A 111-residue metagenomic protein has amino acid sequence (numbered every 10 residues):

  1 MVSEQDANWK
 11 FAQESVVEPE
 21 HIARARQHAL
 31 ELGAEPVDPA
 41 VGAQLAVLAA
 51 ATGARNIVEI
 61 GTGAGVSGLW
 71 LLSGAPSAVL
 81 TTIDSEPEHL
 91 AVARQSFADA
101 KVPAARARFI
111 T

Functional and structural regions predicted by a protein language model:
M1-T111: A short alpha-helical cap/connector motif
